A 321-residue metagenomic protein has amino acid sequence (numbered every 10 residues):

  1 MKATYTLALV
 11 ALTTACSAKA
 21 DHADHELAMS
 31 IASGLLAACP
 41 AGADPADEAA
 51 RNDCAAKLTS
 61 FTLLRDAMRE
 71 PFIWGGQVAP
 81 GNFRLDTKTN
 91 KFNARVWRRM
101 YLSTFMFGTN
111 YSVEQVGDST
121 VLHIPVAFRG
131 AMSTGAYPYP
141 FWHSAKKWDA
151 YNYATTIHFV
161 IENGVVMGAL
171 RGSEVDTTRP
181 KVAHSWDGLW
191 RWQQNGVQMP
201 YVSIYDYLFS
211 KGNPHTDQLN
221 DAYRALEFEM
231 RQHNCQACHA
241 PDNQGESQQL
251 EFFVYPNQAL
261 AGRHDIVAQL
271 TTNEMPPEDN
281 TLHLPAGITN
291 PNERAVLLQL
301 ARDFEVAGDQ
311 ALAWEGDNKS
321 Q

Functional and structural regions predicted by a protein language model:
K2-A8: Sec-dependent signal peptide recognition, specifically the positively charged N-region followed immediately by
D21-Q321: Aromatic- and Gly/Pro-enriched helix-to-coil junctions and flexible linker segments
